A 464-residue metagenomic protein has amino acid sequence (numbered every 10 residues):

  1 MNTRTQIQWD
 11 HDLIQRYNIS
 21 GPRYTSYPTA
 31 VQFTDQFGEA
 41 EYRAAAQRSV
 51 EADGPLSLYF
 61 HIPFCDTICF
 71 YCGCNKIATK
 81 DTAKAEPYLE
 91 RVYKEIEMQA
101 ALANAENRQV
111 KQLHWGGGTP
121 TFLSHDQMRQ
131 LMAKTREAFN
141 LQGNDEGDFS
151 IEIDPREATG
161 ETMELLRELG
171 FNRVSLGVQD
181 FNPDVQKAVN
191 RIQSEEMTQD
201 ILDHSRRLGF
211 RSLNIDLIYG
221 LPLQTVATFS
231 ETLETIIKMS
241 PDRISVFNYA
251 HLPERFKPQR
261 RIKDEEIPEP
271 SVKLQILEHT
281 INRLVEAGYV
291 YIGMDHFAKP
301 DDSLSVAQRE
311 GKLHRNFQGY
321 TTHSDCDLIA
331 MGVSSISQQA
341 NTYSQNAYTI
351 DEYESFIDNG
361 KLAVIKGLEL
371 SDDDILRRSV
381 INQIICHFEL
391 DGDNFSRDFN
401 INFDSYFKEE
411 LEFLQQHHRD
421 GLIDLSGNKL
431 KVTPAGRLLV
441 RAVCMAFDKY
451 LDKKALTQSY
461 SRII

Functional and structural regions predicted by a protein language model:
M1-L56, E106-R108: Flexible, acidic/Gly-rich N-terminal and inter-domain linker regions that tether and position cofactor-handling modules
R48, A52-P55, A78-L102, V110-I401 (+1 more regions): C-terminal scaffold of the Radical SAM
F60-K76: Local cysteine-cluster metal-coordination motifs and their immediate loop/turn environment, predominantly Fe-S cluster
V185, R309, K431-A446: Short, cationic-aromatic polyanion-contact patches
F403-Q416: Short amphipathic alpha-helical interaction segments
H418-N428: A short, conserved structural fragment
R437-I464: Short, amphipathic alpha-helical interaction segments positioned at domain boundaries
